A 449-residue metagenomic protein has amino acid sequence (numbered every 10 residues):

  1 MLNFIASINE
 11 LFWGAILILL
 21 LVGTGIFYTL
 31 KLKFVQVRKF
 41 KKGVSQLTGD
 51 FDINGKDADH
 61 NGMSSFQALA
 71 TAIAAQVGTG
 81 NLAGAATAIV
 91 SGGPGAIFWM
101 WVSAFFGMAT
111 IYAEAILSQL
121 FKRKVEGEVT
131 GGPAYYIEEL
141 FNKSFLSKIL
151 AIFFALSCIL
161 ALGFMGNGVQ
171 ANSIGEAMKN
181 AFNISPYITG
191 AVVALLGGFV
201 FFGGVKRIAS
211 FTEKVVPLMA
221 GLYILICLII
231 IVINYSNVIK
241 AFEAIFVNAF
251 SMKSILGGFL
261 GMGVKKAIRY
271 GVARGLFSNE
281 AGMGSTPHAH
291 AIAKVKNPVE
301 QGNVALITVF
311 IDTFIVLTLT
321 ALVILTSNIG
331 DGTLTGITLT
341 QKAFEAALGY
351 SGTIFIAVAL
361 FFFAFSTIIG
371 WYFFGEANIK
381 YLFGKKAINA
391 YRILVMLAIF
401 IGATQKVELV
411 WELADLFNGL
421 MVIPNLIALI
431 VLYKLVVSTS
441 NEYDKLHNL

Functional and structural regions predicted by a protein language model:
M1-T79, V90-G95, G107, F400 (+1 more regions): N-terminal alpha-helical transmembrane segments of multi-pass membrane transport and channel/translocase proteins
L20-F27, L32-V44, F154, A171-M178 (+4 more regions): Membrane-interface loop-to-helix entry segments
T24, Y28-T29, S103-G127, E138-N172 (+3 more regions): Helix-loop-helix module between adjacent transmembrane segments
K31-Q36, G80-A85, L162-I174, G197-F211 (+4 more regions): Transmembrane helix-loop junctions in multi-pass membrane proteins
F34-M63, T87-I97, A109-F145, G330-A347 (+2 more regions): Flexible loop linkers connecting adjacent transmembrane helices in multi-pass alpha-helical membrane transporters
I53-V90, E126-A134, E138-L140, L156-I159 (+1 more regions): Alpha-helical membrane segments and immediately flanking helix-loop junctions that form or couple to the substrate/ion
F106-E114, A191-V205, V216-S236, R269 (+3 more regions): Selective recognition of specific alpha-helical transmembrane segments in multi-pass small-molecule
Y112-E126, L228-A244, M252, L256-F259 (+2 more regions): Extracellular/periplasmic helix-exit of transmembrane alpha-helices
